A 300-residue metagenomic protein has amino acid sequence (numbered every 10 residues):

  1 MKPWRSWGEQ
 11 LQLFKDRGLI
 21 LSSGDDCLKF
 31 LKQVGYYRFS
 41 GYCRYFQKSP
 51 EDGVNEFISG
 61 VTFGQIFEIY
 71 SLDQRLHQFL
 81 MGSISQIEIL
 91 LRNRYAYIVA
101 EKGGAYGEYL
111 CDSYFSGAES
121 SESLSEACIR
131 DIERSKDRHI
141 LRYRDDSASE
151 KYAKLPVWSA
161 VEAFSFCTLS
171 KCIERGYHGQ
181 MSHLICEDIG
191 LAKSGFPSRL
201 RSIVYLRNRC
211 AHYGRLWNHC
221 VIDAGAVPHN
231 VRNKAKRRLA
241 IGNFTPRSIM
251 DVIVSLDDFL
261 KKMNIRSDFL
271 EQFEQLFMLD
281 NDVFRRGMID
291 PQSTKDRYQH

Functional and structural regions predicted by a protein language model:
M1-Y205, W217-H300: Extended intrinsically disordered or low-complexity regions, especially N/C-terminal cytosolic tails and loops, rather
Y213: Acidic/aromatic/glycine-rich contiguous surface patches that form carbohydrate-binding/processing clefts and analogous
